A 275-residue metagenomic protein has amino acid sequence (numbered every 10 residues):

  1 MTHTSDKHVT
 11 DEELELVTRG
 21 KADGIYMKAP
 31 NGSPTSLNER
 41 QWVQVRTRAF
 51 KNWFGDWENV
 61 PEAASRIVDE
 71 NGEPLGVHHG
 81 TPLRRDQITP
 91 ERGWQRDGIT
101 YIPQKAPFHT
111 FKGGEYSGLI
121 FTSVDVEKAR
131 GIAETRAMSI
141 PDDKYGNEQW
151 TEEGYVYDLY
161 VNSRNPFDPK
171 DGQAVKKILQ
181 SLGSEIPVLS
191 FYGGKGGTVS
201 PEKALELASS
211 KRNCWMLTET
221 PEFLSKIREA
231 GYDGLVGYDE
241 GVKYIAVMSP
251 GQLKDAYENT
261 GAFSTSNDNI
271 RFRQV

Functional and structural regions predicted by a protein language model:
M1-V275: Active-site and NAD+-binding cores of ADP-ribose-processing enzymes
